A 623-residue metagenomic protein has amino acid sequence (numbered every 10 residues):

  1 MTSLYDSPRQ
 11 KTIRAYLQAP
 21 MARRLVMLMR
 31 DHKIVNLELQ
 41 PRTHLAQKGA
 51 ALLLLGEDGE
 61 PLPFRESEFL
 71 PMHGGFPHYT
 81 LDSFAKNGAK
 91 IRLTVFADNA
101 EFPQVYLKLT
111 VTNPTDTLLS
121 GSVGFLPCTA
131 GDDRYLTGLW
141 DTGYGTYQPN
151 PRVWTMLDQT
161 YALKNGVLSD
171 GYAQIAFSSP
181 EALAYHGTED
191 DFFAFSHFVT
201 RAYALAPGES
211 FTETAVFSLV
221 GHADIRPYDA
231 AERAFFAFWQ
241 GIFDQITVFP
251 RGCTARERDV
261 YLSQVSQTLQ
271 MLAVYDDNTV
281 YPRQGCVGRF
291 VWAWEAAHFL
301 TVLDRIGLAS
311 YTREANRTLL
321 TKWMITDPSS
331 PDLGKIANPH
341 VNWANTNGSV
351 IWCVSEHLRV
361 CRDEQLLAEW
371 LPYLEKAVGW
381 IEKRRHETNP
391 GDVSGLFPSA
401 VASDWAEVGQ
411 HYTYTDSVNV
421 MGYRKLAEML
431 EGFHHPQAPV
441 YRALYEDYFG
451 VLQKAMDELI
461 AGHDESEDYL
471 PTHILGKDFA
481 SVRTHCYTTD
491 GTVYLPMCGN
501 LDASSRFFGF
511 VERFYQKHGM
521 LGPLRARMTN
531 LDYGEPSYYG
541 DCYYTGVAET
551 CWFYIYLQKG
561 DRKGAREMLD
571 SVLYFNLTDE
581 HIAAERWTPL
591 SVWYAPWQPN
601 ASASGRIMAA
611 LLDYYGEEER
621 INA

Functional and structural regions predicted by a protein language model:
M1-P63: Beta-strand-rich N-terminal accessory domains
S3-S7, A15-L17, H222-R289, E314 (+1 more regions): Low-complexity, Ser/Thr/Pro/Gly-enriched N-terminal "stalk/linker" regions
S83, A89-Y185, V199: Polysaccharide-binding surfaces and accessory modules of carbohydrate-active proteins
R92-D98, S329-T346, S355-V360, Y594: Aromatic/His-enriched, Gly/Pro-containing loop or helix-boundary segments that lie immediately adjacent to catalytic
G124, Y172-W239: Beta-strand-rich recognition/accessory modules
Y203, F211-Y228, G285, A337-N345 (+3 more regions): The feature captures the catalytic groove of carbohydrate-active enzymes
Q245-T268, I306, M324, H357-Y414 (+1 more regions): Active-site acid/base region of carbohydrate-active enzymes
R289-L303, L308-S310, R317-M324, P372 (+5 more regions): Active-site core of glycosidic bond-cleaving carbohydrate-active enzymes
